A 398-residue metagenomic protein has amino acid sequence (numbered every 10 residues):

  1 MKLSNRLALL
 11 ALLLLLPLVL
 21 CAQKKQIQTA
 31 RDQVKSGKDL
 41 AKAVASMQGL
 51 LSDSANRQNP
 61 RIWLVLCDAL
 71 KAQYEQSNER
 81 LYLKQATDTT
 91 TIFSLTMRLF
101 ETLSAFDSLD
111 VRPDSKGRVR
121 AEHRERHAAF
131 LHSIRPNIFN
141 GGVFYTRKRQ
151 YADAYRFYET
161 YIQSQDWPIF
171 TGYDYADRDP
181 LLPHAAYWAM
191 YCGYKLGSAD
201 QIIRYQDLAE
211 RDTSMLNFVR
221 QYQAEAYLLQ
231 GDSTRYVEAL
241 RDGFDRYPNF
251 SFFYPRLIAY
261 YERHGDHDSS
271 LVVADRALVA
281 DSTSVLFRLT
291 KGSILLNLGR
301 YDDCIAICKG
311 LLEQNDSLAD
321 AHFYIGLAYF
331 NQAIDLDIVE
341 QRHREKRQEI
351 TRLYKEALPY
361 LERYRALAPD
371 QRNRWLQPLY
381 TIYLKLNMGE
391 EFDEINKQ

Functional and structural regions predicted by a protein language model:
Q23-T91: Start-of-domain marker
T29, L66, Q73, I134 (+9 more regions): Structural register within alpha-helical repeat arrays
L50, F106, Y161, L208-A209 (+4 more regions): Canonical positions in the second alpha-helix
D53-A55, L109, S164, D212 (+4 more regions): Structural marker of alpha-solenoid helical repeat scaffolds
N56-N59, P168, L182, M215-L216 (+4 more regions): Residue-level recognition of tetratricopeptide repeat
A69-K148, R156, Q163-H184, N331-Y360: Short coil/linker segments at helix-helix boundaries
